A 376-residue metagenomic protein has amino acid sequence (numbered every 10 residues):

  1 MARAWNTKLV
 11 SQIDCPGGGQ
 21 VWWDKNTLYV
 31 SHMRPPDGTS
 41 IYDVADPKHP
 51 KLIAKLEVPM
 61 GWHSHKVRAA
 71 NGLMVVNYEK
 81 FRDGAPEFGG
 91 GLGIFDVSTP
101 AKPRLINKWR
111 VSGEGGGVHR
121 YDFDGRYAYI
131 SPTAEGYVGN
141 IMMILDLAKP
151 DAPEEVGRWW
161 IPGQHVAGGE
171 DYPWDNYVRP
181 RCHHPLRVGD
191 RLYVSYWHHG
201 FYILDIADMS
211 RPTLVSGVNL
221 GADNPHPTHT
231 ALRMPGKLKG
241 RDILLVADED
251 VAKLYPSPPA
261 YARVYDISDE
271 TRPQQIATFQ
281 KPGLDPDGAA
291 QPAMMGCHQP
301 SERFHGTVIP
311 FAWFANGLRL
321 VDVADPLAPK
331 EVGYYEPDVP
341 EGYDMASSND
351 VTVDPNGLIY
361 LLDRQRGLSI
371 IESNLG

Functional and structural regions predicted by a protein language model:
M1-G376: Feature marking well-ordered beta-strand scaffolds used for ligand recognition
